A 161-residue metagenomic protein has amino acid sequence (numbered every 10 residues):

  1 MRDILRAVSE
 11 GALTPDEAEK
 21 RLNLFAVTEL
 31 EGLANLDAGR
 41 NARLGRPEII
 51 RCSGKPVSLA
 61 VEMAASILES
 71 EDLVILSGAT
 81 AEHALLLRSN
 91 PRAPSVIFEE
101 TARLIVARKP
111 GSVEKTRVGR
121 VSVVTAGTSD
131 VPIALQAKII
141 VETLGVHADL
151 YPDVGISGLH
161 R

Functional and structural regions predicted by a protein language model:
M1-T80, A84-N90, V96: Long amphipathic alpha-helical segments
I4, E10-T14, A107-P132: A short, flexible N-terminal coil/short beta segment enriched in small residues
A18-N23, V96-V113: Short, structured interface segments
L36, V61-E62, R108-P110, R161: A generic local structural motif
L44-P47, S70-D72, R92-P94, T101-R103 (+2 more regions): Short coil/turn connectors at secondary-structure junctions
G54, A79-A81, R103, P110 (+2 more regions): Short, ordered loop/turn segments at secondary-structure junctions
L86, H160-R161: Short Asp/Glu-rich motifs
T116-H160: Glycine-rich phosphate/diphosphate-binding loop of Rossmann-like nucleotide-binding domains
